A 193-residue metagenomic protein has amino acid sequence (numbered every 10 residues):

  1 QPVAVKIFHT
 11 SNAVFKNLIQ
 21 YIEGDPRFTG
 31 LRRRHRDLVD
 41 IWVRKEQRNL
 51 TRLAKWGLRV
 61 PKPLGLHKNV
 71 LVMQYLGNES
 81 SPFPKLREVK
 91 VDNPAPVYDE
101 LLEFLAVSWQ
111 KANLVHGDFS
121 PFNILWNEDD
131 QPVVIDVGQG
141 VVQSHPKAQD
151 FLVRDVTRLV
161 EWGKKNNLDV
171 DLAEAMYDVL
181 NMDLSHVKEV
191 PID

Functional and structural regions predicted by a protein language model:
Q1-P82: Conserved ATP-binding subdomain of kinase catalytic cores across diverse folds
A4, K62, D118, N123-L125 (+1 more regions): Structured core elements
H9, G77, P121, W126 (+1 more regions): Short, glycine/acidic-enriched loop or turn micro-motifs at the edges of active sites
R33-V60, F83-G117, F122, V156 (+1 more regions): Conserved kinase catalytic-core helix
L66-H67, F122, M176: Residue-level "edge-of-site" marker
L76-G77, R87, V142: Generic, ordered loop/turn and secondary-structure boundary motif
S80-S81, K85, D171: Secondary-structure junction/capping motif
N93-V97, L101, W109-H116, N127-D193: C-lobe/activation-segment region of protein kinase-like
